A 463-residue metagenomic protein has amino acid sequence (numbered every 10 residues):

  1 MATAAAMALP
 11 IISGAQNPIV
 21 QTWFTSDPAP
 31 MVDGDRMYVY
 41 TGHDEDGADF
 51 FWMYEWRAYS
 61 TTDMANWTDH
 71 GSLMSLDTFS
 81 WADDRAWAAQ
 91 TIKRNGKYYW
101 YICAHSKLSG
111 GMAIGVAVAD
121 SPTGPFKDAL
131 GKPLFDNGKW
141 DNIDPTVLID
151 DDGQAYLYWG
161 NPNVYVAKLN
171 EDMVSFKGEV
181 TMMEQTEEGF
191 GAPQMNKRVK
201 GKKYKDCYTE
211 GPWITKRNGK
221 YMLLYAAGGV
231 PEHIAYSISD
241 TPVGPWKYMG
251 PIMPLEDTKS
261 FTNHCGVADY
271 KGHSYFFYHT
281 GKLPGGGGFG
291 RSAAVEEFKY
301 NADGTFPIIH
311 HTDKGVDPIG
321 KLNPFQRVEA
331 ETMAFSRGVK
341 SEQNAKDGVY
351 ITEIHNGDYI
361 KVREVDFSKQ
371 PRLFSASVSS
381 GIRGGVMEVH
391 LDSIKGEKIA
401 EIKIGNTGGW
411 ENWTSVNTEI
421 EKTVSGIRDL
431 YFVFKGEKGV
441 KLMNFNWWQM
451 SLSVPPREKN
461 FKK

Functional and structural regions predicted by a protein language model:
M1-Q16: Bacterial Sec-dependent N-terminal signal peptides
I12-K463: Carbohydrate-active catalytic/glycan-binding domains of CAZyme proteins, especially the secreted or lumenal ectodomains
